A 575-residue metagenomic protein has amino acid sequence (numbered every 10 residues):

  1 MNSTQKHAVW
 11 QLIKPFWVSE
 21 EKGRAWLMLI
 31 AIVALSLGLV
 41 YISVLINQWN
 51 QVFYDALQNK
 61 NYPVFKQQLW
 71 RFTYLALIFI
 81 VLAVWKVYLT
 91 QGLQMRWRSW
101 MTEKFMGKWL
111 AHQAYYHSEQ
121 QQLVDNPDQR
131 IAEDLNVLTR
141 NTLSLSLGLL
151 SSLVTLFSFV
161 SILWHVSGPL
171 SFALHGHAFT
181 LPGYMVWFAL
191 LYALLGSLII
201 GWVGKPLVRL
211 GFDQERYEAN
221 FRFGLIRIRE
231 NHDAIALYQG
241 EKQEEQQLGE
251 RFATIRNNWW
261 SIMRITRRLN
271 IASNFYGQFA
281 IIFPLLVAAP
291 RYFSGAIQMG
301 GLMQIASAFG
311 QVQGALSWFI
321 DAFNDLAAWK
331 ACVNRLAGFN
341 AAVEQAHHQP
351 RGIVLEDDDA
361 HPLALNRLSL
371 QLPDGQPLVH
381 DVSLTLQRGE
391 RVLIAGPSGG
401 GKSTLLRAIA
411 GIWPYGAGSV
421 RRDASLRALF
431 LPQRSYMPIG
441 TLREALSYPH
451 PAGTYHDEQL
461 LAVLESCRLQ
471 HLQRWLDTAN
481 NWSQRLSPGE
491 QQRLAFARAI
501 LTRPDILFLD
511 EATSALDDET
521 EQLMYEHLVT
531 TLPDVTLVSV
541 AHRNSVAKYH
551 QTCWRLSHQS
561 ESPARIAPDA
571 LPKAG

Functional and structural regions predicted by a protein language model:
M1-S43, V52-F72, K86, T90 (+7 more regions): Membrane-integrated ABC transporters
R24, M28-W85, T155-L194, G295-M299 (+2 more regions): Transmembrane helix-loop-helix hairpins at lipid-water interfaces of multipass membrane proteins, especially the type-1
A34, G38, G148-H177, G183-G204 (+2 more regions): A hydrophobic transmembrane-helix motif
L135-R140, L210-E230, A236-F283, D325-A328 (+2 more regions): An intracellular "coupling" helix at the cytosolic face of ABC transporter transmembrane type-1 domains
G204, V208, A219, A236-G240 (+2 more regions): Cytosolic ends of transmembrane helices, especially the final helix of ABC transmembrane type-1 domains
A410: Helix-to-loop junction immediately C-terminal to a conserved catalytic motif
S435-N481: Conserved "ABC signature" C-loop
A445, T478-K573: ABC-family ATPase nucleotide-binding domain "signature/switch" substructure
